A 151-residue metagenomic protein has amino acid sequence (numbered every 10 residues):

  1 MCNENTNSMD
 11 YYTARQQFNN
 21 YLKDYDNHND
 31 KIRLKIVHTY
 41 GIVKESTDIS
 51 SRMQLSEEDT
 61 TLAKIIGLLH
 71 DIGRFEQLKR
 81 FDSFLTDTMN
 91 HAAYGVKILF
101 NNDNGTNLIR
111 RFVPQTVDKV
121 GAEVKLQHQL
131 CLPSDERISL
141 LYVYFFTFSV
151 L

Functional and structural regions predicted by a protein language model:
C2-A14, Y25: Charged, compositionally biased N-terminal leader segments and the immediate start of the first structured element
D10, K35-H38, I42, D59 (+2 more regions): Generic hydrophobic secondary-structure packing signal
A14-G41, G73-T86: Active-site flanking loop/helix segments enriched in acidic
I42-S46, Y94-G95: Amphipathic alpha-helices of TPR/Sel1-like and other helical repeat/solenoid scaffolds
M53-L151: Divalent metal-dependent catalytic cores for phosphoryl transfer on phosphate-bearing substrates
